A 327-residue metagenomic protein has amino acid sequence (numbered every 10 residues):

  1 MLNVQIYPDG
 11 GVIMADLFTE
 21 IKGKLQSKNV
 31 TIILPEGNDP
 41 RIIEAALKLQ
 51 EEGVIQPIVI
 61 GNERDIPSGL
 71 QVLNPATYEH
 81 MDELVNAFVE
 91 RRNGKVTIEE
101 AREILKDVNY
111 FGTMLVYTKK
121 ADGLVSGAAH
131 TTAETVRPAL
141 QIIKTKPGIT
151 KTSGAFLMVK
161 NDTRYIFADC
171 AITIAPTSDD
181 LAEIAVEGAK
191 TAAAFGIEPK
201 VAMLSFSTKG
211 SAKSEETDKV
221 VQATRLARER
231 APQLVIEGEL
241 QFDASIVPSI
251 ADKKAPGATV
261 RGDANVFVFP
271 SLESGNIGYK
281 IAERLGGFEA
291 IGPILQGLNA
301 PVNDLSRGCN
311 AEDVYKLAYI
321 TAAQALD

Functional and structural regions predicted by a protein language model:
M1-I13: Short, Lys/Arg-enriched N-terminal segments with co-localized hydrophobic residues within the first ~10-30 amino acids
M14-V59, E63-R261, V266-D327: Anion-binding alpha/beta catalytic cores of soluble intermediary-metabolism enzymes, centered on
